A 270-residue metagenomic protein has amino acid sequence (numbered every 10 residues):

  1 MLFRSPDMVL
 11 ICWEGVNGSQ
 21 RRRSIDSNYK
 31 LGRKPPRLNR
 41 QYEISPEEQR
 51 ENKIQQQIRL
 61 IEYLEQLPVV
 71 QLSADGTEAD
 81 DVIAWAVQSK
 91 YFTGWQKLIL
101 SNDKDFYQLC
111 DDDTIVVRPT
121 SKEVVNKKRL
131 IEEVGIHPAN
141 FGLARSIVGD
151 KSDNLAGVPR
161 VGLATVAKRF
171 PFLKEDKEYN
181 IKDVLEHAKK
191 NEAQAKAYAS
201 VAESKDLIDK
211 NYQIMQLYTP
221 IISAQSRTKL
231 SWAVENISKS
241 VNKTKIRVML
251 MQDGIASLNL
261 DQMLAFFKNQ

Functional and structural regions predicted by a protein language model:
M1-L98, F106-E123, Q216-L217, I221-N236: Noncatalytic, basic helical substrate-engagement surface that gates or grips nucleic-acid strands
F3-W13, N28-P35, E48, P68-V70 (+2 more regions): Non-catalytic nucleic-acid-binding/docking modules located in mid-to-C-terminal regions of nucleic-acid enzymes
